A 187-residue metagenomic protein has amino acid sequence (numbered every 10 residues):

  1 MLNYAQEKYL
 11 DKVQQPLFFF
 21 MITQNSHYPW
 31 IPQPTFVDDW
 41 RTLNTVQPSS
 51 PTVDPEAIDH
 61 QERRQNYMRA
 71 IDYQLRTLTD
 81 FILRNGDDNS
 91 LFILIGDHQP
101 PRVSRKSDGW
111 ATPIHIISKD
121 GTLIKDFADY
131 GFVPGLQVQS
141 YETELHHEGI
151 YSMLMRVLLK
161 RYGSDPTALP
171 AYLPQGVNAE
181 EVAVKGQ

Functional and structural regions predicted by a protein language model:
M1-Q187: Solvent-exposed soluble domains appended to multi-pass membrane proteins
